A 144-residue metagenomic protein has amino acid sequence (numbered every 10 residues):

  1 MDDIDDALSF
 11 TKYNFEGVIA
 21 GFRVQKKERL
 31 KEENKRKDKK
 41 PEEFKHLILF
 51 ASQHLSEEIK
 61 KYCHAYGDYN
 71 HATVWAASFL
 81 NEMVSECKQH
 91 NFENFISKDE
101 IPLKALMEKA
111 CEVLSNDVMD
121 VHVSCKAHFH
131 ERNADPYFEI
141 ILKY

Functional and structural regions predicted by a protein language model:
M1-E108: N-terminal leader/targeting segments
K88, L114, E131-N133: Sterically constrained small-residue positions within well-ordered secondary structures of folded domains
L106, A110-V118, H122-C125: Short N-terminal edge-element motif at the start of the domain
M119-Y144: C-terminal edge-of-domain segments
